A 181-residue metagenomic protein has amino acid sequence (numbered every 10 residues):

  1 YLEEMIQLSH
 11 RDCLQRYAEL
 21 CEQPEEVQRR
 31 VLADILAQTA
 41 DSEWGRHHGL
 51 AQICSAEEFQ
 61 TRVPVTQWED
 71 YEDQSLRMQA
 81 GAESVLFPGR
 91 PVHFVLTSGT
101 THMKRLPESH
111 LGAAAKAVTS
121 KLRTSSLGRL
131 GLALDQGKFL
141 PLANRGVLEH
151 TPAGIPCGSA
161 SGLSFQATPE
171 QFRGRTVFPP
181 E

Functional and structural regions predicted by a protein language model:
Y1-L96, H102-E181: Nucleotide 5′-phosphate-binding alpha/beta core
